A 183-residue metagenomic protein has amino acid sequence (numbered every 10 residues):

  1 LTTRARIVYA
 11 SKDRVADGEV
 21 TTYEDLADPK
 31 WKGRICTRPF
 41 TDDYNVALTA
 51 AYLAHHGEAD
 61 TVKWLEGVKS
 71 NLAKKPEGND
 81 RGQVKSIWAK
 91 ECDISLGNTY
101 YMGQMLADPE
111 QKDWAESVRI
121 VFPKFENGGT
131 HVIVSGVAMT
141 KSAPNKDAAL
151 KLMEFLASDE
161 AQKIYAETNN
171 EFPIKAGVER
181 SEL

Functional and structural regions predicted by a protein language model:
L1, E24, D93, Q111-H131 (+2 more regions): Short beta-strand->loop
L1-D28: N-terminal segment of the mature folded domain
D13-T21, L53-V62, A143-A149: Short helix-loop capping/hinge motifs at secondary-structure junctions, enriched in acidic/polar residues
E24-A27, L53, L65, V84 (+5 more regions): Non-transmembrane alpha-helical segments in soluble domains of secreted/periplasmic/extracellular proteins
E24-D43, A51-L53: Short loop->beta-strand "edge-of-pocket" segments that line small-molecule binding or catalytic clefts across diverse
W31-I35, K90-D93, A115-V118, K146-A149: Loop/turn elements at helix/coil->beta-strand transitions in domains of secreted/extracellular proteins
F40, Y44-A47, A51-P123: Ligand-binding pocket segment of bilobal, Venus flytrap-like solute-binding proteins
S135-L183: Mature extracytoplasmic/periplasmic domains
